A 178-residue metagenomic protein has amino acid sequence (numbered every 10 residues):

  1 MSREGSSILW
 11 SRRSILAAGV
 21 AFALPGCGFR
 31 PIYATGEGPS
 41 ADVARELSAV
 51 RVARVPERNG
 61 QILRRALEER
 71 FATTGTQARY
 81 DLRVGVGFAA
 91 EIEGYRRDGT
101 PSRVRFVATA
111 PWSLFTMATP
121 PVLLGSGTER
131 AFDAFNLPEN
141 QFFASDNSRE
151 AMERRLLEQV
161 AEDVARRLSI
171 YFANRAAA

Functional and structural regions predicted by a protein language model:
S2-G26: N-terminal secretory signal peptides and thylakoid transit peptides that target proteins across membranes
G5, A144-A178: C-terminal/domain-edge helix-coil "capping" segments
L24, T76, T119, S169-A173: A generic secondary-structure boundary signal that marks alpha-helix termini
P25-R45: Bacterial Sec signal peptide processing site at the extreme N-terminus
A41-R97: N-terminal secretory signal peptides
G75-T128, F132-E150: Surface-exposed short loop/turn segments
